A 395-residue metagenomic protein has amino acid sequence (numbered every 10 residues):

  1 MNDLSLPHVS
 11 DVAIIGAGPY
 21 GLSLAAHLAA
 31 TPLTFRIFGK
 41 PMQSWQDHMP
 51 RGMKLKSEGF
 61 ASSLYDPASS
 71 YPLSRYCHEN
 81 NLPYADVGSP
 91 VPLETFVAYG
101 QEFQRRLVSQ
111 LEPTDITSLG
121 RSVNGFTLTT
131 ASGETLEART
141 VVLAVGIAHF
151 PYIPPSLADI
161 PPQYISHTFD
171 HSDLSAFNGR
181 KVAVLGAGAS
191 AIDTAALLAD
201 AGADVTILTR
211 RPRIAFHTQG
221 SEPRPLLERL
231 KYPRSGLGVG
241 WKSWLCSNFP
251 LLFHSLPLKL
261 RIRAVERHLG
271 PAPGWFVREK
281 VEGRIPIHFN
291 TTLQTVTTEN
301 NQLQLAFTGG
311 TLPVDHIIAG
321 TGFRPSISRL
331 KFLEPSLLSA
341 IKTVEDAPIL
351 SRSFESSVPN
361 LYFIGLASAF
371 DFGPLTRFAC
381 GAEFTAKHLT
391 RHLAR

Functional and structural regions predicted by a protein language model:
N2-P41, A85-A189, D193-R395: Flavin (primarily FAD) cofactor-binding/catalytic cores of flavoenzymes
G39, W45-E58, E94-T95: Core Rossmann-like FAD-binding/catalytic domain of the broad FAD-dependent monooxygenase superfamily
M49-L82, R234-H254: Flavin (FAD/FMN) cofactor-binding and adjacent substrate-gating region of FAD-dependent oxidoreductase domains
